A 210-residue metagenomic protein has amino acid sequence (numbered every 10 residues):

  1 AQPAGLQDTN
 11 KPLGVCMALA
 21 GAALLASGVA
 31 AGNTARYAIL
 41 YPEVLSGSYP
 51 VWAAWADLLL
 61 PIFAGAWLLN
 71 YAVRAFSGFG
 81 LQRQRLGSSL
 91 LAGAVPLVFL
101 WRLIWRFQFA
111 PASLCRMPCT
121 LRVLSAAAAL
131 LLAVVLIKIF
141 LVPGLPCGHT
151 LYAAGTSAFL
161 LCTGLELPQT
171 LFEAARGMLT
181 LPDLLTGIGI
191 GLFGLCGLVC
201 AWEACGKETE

Functional and structural regions predicted by a protein language model:
A1, C119-E210: C-terminal transmembrane-bundle signature of multipass membrane proteins, characterized by strong activation on
A1, L13-A20, S27-G28, S48-A66 (+2 more regions): Alpha-helical transmembrane segments of polytopic membrane proteins
Q2-K11, A75-S88, F140-H149: Membrane-interface helix-boundary motifs at transmembrane edges
L6-A26, R85-W101, T150-L161: Transmembrane alpha-helical segments of multi-pass membrane proteins
A18, L24-L25, A31-G32, L69 (+3 more regions): Hydrophobic alpha-helical segments of integral membrane proteins
A23-A94: Internal, hydrophobic cores of structured domains that mediate oligomerization or house catalytic pockets within large
V29-V44, R102-L114, E166-G177: Juxtamembrane "helix-exit" motif on the non-cytosolic side of transmembrane helices
L91, P96-L97, R102-R106, S113-L136: Short helix-loop boundary/capping segments
